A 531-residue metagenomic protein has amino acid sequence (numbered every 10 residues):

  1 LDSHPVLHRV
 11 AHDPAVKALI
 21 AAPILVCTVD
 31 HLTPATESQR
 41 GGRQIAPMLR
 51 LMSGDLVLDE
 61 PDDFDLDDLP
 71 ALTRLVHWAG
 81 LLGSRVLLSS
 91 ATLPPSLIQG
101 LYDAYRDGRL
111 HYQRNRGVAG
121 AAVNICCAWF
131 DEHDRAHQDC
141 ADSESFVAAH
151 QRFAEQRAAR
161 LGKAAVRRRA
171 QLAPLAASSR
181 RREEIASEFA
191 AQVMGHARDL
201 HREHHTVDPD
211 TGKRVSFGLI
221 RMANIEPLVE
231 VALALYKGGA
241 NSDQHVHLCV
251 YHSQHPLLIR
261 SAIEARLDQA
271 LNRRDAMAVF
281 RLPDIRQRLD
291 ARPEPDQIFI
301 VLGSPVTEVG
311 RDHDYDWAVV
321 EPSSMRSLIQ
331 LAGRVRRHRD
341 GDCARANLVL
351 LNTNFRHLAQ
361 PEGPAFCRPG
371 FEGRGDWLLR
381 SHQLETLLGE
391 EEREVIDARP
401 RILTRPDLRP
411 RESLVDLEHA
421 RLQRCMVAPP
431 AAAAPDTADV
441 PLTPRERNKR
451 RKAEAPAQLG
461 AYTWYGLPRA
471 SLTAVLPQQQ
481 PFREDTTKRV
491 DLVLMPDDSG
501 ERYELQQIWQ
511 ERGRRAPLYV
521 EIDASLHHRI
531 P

Functional and structural regions predicted by a protein language model:
L1-V26, G41-R43, P47-M48, M52-D55 (+1 more regions): Conserved C-terminal RecA-like helicase domain
D30-T33, Q44-L82: SF2 helicase catalytic motif II
H31-P34, D63-L66, P94, E308-V309 (+2 more regions): Residues immediately C-terminal
P61-F64, L75-A104, G333, N352: Conserved helicase ATPase motor motifs in RecA-like P-loop NTPase domains
L88, I98, Y102, D107-L228: Conserved interdomain linker/interface between the two RecA-like ATPase lobes of SF2 helicase motors
I185-K213, F217, A223-N241, H245 (+3 more regions): The feature captures the C-terminal accessory region of ATP-dependent helicases and related nucleic-acid translocases
I285-A291, V301-Y315, G333: SF2 helicase motor core recognition
W317, S324-L348: Conserved SF2 helicase motif VI
